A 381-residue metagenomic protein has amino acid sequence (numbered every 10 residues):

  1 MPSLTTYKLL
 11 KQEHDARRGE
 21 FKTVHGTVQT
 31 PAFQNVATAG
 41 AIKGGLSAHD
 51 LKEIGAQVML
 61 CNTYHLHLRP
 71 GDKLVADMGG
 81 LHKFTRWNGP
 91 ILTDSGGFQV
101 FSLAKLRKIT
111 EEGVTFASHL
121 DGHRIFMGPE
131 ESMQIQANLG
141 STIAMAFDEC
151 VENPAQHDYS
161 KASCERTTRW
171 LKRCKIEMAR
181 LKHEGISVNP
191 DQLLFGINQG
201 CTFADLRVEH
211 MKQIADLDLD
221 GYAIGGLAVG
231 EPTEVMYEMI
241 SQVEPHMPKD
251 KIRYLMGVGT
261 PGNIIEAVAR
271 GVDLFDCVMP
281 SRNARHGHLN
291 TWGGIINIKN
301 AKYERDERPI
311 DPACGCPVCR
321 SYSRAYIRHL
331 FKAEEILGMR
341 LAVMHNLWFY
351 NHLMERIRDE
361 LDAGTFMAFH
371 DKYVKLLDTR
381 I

Functional and structural regions predicted by a protein language model:
M1-E20, V28-A37, G44-G45, D148-P154 (+1 more regions): C-terminal extensions of enzymes
M1-V188, A301-E304: Non-catalytic, usually N-terminal nucleic-acid engagement modules in DNA/RNA processing proteins
G26, M59, D94, Q136 (+5 more regions): Conserved, mostly hydrophobic/aromatic
E131, I135, A162-R173, E209 (+4 more regions): A non-catalytic, amphipathic alpha-helix used as a structural packing/dimerization or gating element in enzyme scaffolds
G140, L171, K175-M178, K182 (+4 more regions): Structural signal for hydrophobic packing residues in well-ordered secondary-structure cores of soluble enzyme domains
N153-Q156, K161, G221-L227, I336-M339: Glycine- and acidic
E165, E177, L181-H183, N189-I310: Glycine-rich phosphate/ribose-binding loops and adjacent secondary-structure elements that form binding surfaces
